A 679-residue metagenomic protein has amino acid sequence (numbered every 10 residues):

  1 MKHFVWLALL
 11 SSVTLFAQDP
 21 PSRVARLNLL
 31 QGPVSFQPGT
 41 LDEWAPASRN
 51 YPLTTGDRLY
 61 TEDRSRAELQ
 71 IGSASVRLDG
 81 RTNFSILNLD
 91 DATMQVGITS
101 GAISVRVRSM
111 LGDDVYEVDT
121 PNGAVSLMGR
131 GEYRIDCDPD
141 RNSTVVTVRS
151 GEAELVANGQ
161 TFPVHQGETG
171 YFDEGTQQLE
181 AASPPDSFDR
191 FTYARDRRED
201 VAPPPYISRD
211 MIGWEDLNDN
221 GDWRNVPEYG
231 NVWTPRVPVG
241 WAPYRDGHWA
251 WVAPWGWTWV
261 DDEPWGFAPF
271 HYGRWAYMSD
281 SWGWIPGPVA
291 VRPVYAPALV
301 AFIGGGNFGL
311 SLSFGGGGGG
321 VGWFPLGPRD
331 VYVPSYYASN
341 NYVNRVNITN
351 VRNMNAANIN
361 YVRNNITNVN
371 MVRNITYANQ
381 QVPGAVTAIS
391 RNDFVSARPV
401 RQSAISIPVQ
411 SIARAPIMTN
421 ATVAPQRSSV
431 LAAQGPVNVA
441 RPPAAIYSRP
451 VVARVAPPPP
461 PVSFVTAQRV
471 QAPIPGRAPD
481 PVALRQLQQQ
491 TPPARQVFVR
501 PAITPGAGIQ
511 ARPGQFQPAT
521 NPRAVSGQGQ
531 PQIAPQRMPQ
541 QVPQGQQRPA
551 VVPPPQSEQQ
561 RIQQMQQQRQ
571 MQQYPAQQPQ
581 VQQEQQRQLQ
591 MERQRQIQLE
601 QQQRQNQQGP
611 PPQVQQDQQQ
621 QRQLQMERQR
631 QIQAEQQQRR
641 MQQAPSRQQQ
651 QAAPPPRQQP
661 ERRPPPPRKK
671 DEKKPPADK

Functional and structural regions predicted by a protein language model:
M1-F4, K679: Positively charged n-region of N-terminal signal peptides that target proteins for export
V5-T14: Bacterial N-terminal signal peptides
L15-E154, G159-T161, H165-T169, D200 (+1 more regions): Flexible, surface-exposed loop/linker segments and immediately adjacent secondary-structure boundaries
Y171-K679: Low-complexity, repeat-rich tail regions
